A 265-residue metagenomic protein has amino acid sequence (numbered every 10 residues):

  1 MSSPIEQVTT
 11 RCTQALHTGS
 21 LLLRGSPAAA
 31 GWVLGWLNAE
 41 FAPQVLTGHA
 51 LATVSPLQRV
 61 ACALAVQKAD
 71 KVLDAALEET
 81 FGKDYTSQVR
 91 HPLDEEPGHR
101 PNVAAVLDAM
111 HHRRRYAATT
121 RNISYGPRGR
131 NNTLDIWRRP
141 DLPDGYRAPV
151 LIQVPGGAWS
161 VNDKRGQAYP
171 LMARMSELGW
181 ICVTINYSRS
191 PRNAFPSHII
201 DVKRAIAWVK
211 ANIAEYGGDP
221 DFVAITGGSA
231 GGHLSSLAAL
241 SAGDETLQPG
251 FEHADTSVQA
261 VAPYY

Functional and structural regions predicted by a protein language model:
S2-H91: N-terminal membrane-anchoring alpha-helices
R24, L34-H49, Y85-Y146: N-terminal cap/lid segment of alpha/beta-hydrolase-fold proteins
G145-G157: Short beta-strand element of the alpha/beta-hydrolase
A158, Y187-P191: Alpha/beta-hydrolase active-site loop signature
V161-R165, R192-N193: Short N-terminal helix/helix-N-cap motif within the alpha/beta-hydrolase-1
R165-V183: Short amphipathic alpha-helix adjacent to the substrate-entry channel of hydrolases
V183-I185, Y264: The conserved SAM/SAH-binding core of class I Rossmann-like methyltransferase domains, concentrating on the hydrophobic
R204-Y265: Primarily recognizes the serine-hydrolase "nucleophile elbow" in alpha/beta-hydrolase and SGNH/GDSL folds
